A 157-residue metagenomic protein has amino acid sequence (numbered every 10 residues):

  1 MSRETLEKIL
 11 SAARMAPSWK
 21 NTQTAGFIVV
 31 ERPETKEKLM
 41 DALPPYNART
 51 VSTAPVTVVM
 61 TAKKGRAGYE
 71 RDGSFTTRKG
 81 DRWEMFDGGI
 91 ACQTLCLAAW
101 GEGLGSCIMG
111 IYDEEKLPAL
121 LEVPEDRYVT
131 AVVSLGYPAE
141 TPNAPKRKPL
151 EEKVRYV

Functional and structural regions predicted by a protein language model:
M1-K8: A short N-terminal beta-strand-loop micro-motif at the entrance of redox/enzyme domains
T5, N21-G88: Glycine/small-residue-rich phosphate/adenosyl-binding loop
A13-R14, V58, T76-L120: Small-aliphatic-rich amphipathic alpha-helix that forms the alpha element of a beta-alpha
A48-T57, E122-A144: A glycine-rich helix N-cap at a beta->alpha junction
A62, I111, Y137: Short secondary-structure boundary segments
R66, R71, A131-V157: C-terminal helix-cap and adjacent tail motif
